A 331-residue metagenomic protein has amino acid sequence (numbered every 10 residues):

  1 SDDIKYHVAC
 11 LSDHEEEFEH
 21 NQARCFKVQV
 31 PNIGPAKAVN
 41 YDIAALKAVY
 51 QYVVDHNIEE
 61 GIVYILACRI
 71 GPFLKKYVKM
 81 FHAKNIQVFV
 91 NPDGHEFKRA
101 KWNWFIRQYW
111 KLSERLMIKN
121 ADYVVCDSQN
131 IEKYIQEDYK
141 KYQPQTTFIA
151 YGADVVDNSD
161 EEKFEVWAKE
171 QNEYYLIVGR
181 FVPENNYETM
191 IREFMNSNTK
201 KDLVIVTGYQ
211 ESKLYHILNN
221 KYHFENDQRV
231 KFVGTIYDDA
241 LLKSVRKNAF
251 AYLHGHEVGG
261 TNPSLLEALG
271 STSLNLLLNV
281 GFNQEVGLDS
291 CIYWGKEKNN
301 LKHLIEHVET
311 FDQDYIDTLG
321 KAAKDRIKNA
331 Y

Functional and structural regions predicted by a protein language model:
A9-H14, A153, V178, D202-L218 (+1 more regions): Glycosyltransferase donor-sugar binding loop
V39-A48, E60-K84, F89-D93, G260: An aromatic- and histidine-rich active-site surface loop
F105-V124: Membrane-proximal helix-turn-helix segments that form the acceptor-binding/catalytic region of lipid-linked
I118-Q145, A153-V155: A short, active-site helix/loop in glycosyltransferases that binds the activated sugar's phosphate group
W167-N185, I191-N198, L203-I205: Conserved donor-binding/catalytic core segment of Leloir-type glycosyltransferases
S244-G260, S273-L274: Acidic donor-binding loop of glycosyltransferase active sites
C291-N299, H307-Q313: Conserved acidic donor-binding segment of nucleotide-sugar-dependent glycosyltransferases
Q313-Y331: A charged, aromatic-enriched C-terminal amphipathic alpha-helix characteristic of glycosyltransferases across folds
